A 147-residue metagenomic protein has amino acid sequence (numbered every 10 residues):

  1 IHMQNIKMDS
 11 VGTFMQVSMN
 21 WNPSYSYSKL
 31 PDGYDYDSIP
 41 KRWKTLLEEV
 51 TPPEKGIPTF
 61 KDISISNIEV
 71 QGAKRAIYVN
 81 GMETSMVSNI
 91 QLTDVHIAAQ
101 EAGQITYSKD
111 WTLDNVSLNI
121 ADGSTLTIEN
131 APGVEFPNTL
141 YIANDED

Functional and structural regions predicted by a protein language model:
I1-D147: Extracellular/periplasmic carbohydrate-active domains that bind, remodel, or depolymerize complex polysaccharides
